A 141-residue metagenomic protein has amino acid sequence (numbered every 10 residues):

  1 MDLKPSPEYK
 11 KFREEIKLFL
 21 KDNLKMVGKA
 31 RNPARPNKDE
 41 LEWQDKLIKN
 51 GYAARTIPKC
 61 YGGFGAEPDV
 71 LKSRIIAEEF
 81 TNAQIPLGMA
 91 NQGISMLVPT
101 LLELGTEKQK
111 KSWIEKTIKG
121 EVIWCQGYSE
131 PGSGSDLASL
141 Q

Functional and structural regions predicted by a protein language model:
M1-K4, N23-V27: Generic N-terminal amphipathic, Lys/Arg-enriched alpha-helix
M1-R13: Intrinsic disorder at enzyme termini
Y9, L20, T106: Residue-level signal for inorganic ion chemistry
E15-F19, L47-N50: N-terminal glycine-rich anion-binding loops that anchor highly charged ligand groups
M26-Q141: Glycine-rich flavin
